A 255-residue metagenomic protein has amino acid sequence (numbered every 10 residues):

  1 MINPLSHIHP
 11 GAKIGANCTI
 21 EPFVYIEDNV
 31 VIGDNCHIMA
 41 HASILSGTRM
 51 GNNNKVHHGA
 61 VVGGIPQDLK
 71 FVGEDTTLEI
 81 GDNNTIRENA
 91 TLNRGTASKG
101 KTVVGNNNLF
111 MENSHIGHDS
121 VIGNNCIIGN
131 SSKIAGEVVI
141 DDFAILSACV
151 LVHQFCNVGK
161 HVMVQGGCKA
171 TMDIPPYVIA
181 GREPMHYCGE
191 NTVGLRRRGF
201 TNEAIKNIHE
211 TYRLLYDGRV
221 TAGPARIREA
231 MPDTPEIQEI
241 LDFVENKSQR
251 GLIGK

Functional and structural regions predicted by a protein language model:
M1-L5, P10-G11, A16-N17, N53 (+6 more regions): Terminal amphipathic alpha-helical/low-complexity segments used for targeting or macromolecular assembly
I2-G181, H186: Structural signal for interior beta-strand "rungs" in well-ordered beta-sheet cores of soluble enzyme domains
